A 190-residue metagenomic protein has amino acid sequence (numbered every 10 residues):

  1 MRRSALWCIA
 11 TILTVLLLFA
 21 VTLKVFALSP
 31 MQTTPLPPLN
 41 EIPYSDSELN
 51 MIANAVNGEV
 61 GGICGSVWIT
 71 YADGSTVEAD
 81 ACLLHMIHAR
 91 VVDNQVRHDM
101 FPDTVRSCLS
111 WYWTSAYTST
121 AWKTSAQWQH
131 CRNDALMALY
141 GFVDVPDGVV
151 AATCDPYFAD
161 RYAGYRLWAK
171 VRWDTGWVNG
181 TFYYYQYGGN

Functional and structural regions predicted by a protein language model:
M1-T14: N-terminal Sec-pathway targeting helices
W7-C8, A20, D80: Core RNA-modification/binding signature centered on pseudouridine synthases
T11-A20, K24: Bacterial N-terminal signal peptides
L28-P30, T34-N190: Bacterial extracytoplasmic/cell-wall-associated proteins, especially those involved in peptidoglycan
